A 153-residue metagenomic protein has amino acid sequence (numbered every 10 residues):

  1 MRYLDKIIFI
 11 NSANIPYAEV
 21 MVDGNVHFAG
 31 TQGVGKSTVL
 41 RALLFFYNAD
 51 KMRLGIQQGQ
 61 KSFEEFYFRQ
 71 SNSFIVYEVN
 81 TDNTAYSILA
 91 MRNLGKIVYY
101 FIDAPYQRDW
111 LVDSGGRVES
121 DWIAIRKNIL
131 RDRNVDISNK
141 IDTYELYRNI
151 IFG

Functional and structural regions predicted by a protein language model:
M1-L111, G115-I137, L146-Y147: Extreme N-terminal "head/tail" segments of very large remodeling/mechanoenzyme assemblies
